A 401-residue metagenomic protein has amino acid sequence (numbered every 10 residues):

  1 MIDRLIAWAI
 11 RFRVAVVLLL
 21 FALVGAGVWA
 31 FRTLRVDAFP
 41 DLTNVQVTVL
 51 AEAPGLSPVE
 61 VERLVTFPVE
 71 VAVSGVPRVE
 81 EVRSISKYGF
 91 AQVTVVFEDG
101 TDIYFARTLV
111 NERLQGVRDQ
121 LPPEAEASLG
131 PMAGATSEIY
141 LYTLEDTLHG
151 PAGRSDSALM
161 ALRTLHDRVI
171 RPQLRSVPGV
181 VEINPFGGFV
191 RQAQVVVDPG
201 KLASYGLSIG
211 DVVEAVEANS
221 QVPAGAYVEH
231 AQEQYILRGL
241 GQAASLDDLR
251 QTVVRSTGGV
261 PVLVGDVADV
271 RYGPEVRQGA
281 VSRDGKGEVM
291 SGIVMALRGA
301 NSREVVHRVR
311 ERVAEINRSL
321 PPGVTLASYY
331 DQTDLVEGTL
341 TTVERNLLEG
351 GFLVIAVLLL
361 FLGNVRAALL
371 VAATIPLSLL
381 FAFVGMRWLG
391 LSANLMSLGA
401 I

Functional and structural regions predicted by a protein language model:
M1-F352, L360-F361, A368, L389 (+1 more regions): Membrane-proximal extracytoplasmic
V110, A356, A368-G390, A400: Small-residue-enriched core segments of transmembrane alpha-helices in multipass membrane transport and channel
